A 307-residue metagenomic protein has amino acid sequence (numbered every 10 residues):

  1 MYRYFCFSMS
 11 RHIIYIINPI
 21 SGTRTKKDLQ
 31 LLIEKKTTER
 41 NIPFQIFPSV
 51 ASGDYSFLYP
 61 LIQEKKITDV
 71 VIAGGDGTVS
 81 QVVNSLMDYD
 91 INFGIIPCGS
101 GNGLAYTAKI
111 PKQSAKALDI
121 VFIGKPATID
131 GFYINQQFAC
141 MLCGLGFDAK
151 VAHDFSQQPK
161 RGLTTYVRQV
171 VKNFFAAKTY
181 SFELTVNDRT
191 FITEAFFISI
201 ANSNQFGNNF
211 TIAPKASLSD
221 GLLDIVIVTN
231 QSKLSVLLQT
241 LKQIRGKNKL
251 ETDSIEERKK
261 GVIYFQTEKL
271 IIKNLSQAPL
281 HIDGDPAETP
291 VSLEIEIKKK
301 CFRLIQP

Functional and structural regions predicted by a protein language model:
M1-V70, R189-T190, L304: ATP/NTP phosphate-donor binding region
P19, A73-G75, C98: Glycine-rich beta-strand-to-loop/alpha-helix junction loops that act as flexible
K26, V186, S217, T229-P307: ATP/nucleoside-binding phosphotransfer catalytic cores, i.e., glycine-rich phosphate-binding loops
R40, S49, I67, D88-N92 (+1 more regions): Catalytic core of DAGKc-family lipid kinases
T78-I91: Short Gly/Thr/Asp-enriched flexible loops that form oxyanion-binding sites at enzyme active sites
G144, S199-A213, P286: Glycine-rich phosphate/pyrophosphate-binding beta-alpha loops
K160-T165, P214-L237: Gly/Ser/Thr-rich active-site loops/lids in small-molecule metabolic enzymes that frequently grip phosphoryl groups
K178-Y180, E194-F196, S219-D224, Q266-E268: A generic structural signal for short beta-strands and their flanking turns/coil linkers
